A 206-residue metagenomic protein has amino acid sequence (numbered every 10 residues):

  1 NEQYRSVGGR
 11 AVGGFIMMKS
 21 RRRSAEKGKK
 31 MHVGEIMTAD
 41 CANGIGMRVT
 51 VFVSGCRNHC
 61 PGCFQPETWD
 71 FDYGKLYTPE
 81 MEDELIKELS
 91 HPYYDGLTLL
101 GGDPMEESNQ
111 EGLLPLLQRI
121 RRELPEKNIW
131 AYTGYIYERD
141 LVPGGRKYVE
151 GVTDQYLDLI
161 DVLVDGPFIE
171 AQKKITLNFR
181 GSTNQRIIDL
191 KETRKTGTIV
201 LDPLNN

Functional and structural regions predicted by a protein language model:
Q3-Y4: Low-complexity, intrinsically disordered or signal/transmembrane-proximal segments
G8-G9, G13-G14, G28: Residue-identity detector for glycine
R22, G28-G34, M47, Q65-R146 (+2 more regions): Conserved Radical SAM active-site core
H32-H59: N-terminal pre-triad scaffold of radical SAM enzymes
M37, T98, D161-V164: Residues embedded in well-ordered beta-strands within globular domains across many folds
Q118-R121, K173-N206: P-loop/Walker A phosphate-binding loop and immediately adjacent motor/lid segment at beta-alpha junctions
G144-Q172: Structural recognition of alpha->loop->beta junctions
